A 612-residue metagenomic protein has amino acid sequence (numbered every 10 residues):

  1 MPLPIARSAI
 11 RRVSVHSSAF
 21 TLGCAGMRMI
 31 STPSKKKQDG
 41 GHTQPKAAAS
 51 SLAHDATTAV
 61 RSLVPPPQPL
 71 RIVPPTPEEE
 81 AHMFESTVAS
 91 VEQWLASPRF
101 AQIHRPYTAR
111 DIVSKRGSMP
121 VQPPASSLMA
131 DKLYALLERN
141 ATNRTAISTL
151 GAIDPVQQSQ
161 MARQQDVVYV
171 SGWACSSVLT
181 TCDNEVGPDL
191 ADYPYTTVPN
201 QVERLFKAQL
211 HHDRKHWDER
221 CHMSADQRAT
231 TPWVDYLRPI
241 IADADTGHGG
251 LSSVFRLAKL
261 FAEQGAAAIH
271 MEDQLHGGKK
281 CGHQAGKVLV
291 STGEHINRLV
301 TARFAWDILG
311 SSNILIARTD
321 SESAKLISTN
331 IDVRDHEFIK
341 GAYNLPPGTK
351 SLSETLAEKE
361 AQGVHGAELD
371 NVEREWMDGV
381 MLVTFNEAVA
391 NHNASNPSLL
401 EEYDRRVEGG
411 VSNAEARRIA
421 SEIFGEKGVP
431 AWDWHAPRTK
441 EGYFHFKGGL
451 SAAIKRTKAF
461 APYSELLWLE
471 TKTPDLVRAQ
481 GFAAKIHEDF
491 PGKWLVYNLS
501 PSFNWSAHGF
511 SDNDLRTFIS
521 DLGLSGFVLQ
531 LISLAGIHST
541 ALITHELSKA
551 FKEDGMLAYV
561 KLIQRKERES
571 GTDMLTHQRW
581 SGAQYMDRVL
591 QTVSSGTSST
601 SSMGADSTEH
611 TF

Functional and structural regions predicted by a protein language model:
M1-V73: N-terminal mitochondrial targeting presequence
S8, R12, Y107, S177 (+2 more regions): A broad, structure-centric signal for solvent-exposed, well-ordered loop/edge residues that line or flank functional
I30, K493, V528-L531: A short pocket-lining beta-strand/turn micro-motif at the edge of beta-sheets
L70-V73, P77-E80, F84-T87, V91 (+7 more regions): Extended, intrinsically disordered, low-complexity segments
R105-P106, V113-K115, D131-N140, T149-W494 (+3 more regions): Alpha/beta enzyme core
N143-R144: Short secondary-structure junctions
V496-N498: Short beta-strand elements of ligand-binding domains
H508: Active-site beta-alpha connecting loops in nucleotide-dependent enzymes
